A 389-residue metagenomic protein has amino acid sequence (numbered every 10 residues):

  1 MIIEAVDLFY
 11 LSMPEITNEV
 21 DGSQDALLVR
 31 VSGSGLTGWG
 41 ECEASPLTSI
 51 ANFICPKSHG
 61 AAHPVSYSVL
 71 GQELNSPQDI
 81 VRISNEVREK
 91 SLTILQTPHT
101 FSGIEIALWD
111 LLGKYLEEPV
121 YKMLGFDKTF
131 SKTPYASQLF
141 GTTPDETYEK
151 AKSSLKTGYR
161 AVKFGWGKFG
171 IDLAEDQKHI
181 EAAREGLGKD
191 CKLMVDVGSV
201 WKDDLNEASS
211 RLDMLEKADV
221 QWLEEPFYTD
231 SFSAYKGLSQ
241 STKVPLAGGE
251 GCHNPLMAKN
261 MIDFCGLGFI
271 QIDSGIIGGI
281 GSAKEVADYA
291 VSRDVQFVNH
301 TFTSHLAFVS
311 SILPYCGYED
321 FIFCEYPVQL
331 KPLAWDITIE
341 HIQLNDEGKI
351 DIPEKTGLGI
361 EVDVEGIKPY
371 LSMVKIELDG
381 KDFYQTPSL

Functional and structural regions predicted by a protein language model:
M1-W39, E43-T48, Q329-I337, T386-L389: Structured beta-strand/loop patches that form or line metal/cofactor-binding pockets in enzymes
I3, G35, I104, E117 (+7 more regions): Conserved, mostly hydrophobic/aromatic
V31-S32, L36-Y115: Metal- or metallocofactor-binding catalytic centers and their adjacent structured scaffolds across diverse enzyme
L92, D213, D219, D230-A247 (+2 more regions): Shared catalytic-loop signature of beta/alpha-barrel
H99-F101, E105-G141: Glycine-rich, aromatic-flanked loop segments that form ligand/cofactor-binding clefts across common enzyme folds
F130-T242: Metal-dependent enolase-superfamily TIM-barrel catalytic cores that perform enediolate-based chemistry
L358-L389: Extended hydrophobic packing segments that form well-structured cores
